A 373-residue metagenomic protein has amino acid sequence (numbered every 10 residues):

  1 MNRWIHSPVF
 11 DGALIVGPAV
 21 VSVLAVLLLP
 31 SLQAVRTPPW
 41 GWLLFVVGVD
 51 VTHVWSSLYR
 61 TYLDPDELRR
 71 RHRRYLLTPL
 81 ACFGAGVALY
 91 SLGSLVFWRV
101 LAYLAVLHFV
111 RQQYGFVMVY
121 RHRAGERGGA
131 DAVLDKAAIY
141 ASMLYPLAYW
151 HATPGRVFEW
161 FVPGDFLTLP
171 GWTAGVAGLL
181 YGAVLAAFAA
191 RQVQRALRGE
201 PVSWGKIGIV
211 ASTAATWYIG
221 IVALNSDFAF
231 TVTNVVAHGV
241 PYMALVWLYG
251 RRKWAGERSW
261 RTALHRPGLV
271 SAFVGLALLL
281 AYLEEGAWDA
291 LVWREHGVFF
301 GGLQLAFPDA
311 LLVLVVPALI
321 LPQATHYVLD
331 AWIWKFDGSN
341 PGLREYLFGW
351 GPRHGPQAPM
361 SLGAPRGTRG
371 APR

Functional and structural regions predicted by a protein language model:
M1-G17: N-terminal membrane topogenic signal
V23-V26, G84-A88, M143-R156, A215-N225 (+2 more regions): Hydrophobic alpha-helical transmembrane segments in multi-pass integral membrane proteins
A25-W40: Short, hydrophobic transmembrane alpha-helix segments
G41-T61, F109-G115: Central hydrophobic cores of alpha-helical transmembrane segments in multi-pass inner-membrane proteins across all
Y62-R73, R121-A132, V193-G205, G256-L264: Membrane-interface helix-boundary motifs at transmembrane edges
D66-R70, V87-A174: Membrane-interface helix-loop-helix junctions at boundaries between adjacent transmembrane segments
P146-T213: Loop-centered beta-sheet repeat module
G155-G171, G286-L311: Membrane-interfacial helical/loop segments at transmembrane boundaries in membrane proteins
